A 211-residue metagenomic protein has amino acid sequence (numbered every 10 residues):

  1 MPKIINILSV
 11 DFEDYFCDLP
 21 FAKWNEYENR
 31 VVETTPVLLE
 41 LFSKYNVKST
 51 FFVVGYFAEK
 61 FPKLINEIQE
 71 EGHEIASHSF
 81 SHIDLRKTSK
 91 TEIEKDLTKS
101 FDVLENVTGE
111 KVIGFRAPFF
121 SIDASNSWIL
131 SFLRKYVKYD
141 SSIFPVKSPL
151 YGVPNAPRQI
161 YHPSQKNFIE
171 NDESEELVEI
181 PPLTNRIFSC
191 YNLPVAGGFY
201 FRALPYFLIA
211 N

Functional and structural regions predicted by a protein language model:
M1-E74, R116: Active-site beta->alpha N-cap acidic-glycine motif
L8-D14, H78-F80, P181-N185: Short loop/turn segments at strand-loop or loop-helix junctions that form parts of catalytic or ligand-binding pockets
L19-K23, R86-K87, Y191-L193: Short acidic, glycine/proline-rich loop/turn micro-motifs
K23-R30, T88-K95, G197-F199: Alpha-helix N-cap and loop-to-helix initiation/capping positions
N25-Y27, I68-E70, I93-D96, S131-R134 (+1 more regions): Short, hinge-like loop/turn segments at secondary-structure boundaries
V31-T35, F61, I93, L97 (+1 more regions): Aromatic/hydrophobic pocket-lining residues that form the small-molecule binding cavity in soluble enzyme cores
Y45-N126, K138, S142-Y151, E175 (+1 more regions): Metal-dependent polysaccharide deacetylase catalytic core of the NodB/CE4 family, i.e., the active-site-bearing domain
E110, A117-N211: Active-site-adjacent pocket scaffolds in enzyme catalytic domains
